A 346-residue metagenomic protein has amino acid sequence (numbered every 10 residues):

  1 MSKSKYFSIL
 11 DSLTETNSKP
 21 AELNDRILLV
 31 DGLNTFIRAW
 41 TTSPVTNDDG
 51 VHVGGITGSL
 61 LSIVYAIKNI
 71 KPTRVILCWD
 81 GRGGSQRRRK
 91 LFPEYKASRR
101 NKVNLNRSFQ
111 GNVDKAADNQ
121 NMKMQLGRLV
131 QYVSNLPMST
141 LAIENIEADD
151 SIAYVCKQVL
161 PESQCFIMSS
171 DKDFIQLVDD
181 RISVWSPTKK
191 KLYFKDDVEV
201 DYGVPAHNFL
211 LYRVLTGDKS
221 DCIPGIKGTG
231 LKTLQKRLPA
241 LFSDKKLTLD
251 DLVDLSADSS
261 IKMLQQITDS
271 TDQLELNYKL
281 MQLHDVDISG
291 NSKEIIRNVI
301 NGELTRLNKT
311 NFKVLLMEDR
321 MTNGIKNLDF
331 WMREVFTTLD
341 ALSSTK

Functional and structural regions predicted by a protein language model:
S2-D11, S18-N24, N69-W79, E94-S108 (+3 more regions): Non-catalytic nucleic-acid-binding/docking modules located in mid-to-C-terminal regions of nucleic-acid enzymes
S2-L10, P20-C165, F174-K191, Q282 (+1 more regions): Noncatalytic, basic helical substrate-engagement surface that gates or grips nucleic-acid strands
